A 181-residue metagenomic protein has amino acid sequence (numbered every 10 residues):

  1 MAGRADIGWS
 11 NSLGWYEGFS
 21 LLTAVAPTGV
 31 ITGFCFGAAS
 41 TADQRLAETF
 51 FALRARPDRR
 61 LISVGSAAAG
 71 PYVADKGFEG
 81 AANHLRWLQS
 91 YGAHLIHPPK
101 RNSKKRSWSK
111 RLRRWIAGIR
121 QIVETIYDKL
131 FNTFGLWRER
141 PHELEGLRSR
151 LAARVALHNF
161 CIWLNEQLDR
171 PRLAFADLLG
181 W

Functional and structural regions predicted by a protein language model:
M1-Q89, I96, K100-R101: Polybasic low-complexity intrinsically disordered regions
N11-G14, P141-L151: Structural motif
T23, E124, A156: A residue-level signal for conserved active-site and pocket-lining positions in enzyme catalytic cores
L46, I122, I126, A152: Catalytic-loop motifs flanking and including active-site residues across diverse enzymes
I62-P71, K76-E145: Helix-centered, glycine/charged polyanion-binding patches within enzymatic domains that contact phosphate-containing
S149-W181: C-terminal domain-tail junction helix/linker
